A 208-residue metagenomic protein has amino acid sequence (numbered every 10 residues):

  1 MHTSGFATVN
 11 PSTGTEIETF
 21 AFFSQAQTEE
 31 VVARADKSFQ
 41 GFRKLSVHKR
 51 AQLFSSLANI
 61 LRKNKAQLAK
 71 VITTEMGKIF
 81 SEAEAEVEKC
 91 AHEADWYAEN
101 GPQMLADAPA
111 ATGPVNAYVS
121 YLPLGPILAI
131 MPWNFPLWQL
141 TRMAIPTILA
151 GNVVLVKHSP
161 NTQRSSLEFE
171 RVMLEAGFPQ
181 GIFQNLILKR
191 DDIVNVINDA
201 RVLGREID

Functional and structural regions predicted by a protein language model:
M1-N116: N-terminal Rossmann-like NAD(P)+-binding subdomain of aldehyde/semialdehyde dehydrogenases
A106-D208: Rossmann-like NAD(P) dinucleotide-binding subdomain of oxidoreductase/dehydrogenase enzymes
